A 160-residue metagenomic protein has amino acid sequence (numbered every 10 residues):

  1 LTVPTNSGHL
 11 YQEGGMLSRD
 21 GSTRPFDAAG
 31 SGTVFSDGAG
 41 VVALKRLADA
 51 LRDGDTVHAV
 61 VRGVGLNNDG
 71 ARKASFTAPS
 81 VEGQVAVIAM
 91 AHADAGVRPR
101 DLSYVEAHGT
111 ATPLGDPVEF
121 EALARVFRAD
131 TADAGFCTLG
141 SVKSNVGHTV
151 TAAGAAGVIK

Functional and structural regions predicted by a protein language model:
L1-K160: Condensing-enzyme catalytic core of the thiolase-fold
